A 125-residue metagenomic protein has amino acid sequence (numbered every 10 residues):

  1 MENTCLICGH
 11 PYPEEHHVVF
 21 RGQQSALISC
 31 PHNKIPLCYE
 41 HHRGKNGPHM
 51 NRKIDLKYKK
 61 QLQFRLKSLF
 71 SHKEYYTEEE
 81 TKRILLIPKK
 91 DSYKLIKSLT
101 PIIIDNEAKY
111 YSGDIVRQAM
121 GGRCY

Functional and structural regions predicted by a protein language model:
M1-E14, C38-E40: Short cysteine-rich loop/turn motifs with clustered Cys
G22-N33, R43-L85: Polybasic, low-complexity binding patches
C38, T77, P88, Y111-S112: Helix N-cap and loop-to-helix transition residues
I54, I84-K97: Short, basic interhelical loop/turn and adjoining N-cap of the next helix at nucleic-acid- or acidic-partner-contacting
L62-L66, S92, I96, V116: Generic structural signal of hydrophobic/aromatic residues within well-ordered alpha-helices of folded domains
K97-Y125: Short helix-start
